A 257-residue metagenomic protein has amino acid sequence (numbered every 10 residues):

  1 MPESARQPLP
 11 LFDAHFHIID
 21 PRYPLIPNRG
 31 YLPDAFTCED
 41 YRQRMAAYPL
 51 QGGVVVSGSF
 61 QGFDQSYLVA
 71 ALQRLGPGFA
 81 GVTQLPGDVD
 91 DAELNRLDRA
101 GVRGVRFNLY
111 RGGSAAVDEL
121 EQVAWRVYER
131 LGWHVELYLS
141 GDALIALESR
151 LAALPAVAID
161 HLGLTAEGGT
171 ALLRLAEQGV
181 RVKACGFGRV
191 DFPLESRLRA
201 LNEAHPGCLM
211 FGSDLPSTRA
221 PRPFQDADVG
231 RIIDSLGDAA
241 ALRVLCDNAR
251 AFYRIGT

Functional and structural regions predicted by a protein language model:
M1-L25: Replace "His-x-His-based motif
M1-P10, D34-G52, R222-T257: Mid-to-C-terminal alpha-helical segments outside catalytic/metal-binding sites
H15, M45, L68, V105 (+5 more regions): Conserved, mostly hydrophobic/aromatic
F16, G58, L162, S213-L215: Active-site metal-binding loops of divalent metal-dependent hydrolases
I26-Q61, G78-Q84, V102-Y110, W133: Divalent metal-dependent hydrolysis catalytic cores, especially in the metallo-beta-lactamase
A35-Q43, G87-L97, E119-L120, G168 (+1 more regions): Short, acidic/polar
G62-D142, Q178-R189: Active-site gating/metal-coordination segments in enzymes
D118-F211, T218-R219: Catalytic pocket-lining loop regions of alpha/beta-barrel enzymes, especially the amidohydrolase/enolase/GH5 lineages
